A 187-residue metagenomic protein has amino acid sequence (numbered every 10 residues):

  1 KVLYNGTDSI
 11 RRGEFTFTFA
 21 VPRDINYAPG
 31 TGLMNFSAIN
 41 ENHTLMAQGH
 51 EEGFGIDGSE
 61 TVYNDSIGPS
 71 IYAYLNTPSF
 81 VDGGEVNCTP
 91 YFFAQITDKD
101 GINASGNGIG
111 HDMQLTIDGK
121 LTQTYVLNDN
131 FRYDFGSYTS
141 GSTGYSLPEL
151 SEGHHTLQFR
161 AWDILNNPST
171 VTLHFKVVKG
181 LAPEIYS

Functional and structural regions predicted by a protein language model:
K1-S59, Y72-G83, N87-T89, F93-G180: Long, low-complexity serine/threonine/glycine- and acidic-rich segments characteristic of extracellular
N64-L75, A182-S187: Proline-enriched interdomain boundary motifs that mark the N-terminal boundary and often initiate the first structured
